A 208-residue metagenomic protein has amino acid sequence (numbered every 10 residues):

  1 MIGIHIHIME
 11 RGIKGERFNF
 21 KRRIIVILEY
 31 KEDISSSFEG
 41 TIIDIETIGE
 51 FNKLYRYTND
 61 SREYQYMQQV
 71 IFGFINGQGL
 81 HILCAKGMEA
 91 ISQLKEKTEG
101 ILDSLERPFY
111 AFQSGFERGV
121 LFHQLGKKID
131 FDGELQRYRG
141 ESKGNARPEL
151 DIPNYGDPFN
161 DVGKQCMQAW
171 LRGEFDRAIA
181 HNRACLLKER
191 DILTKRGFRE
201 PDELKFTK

Functional and structural regions predicted by a protein language model:
M1-I43: N-terminal accessory regions of nucleic-acid-interacting proteins
K31-I75: Gly/Thr-rich phosphate-binding beta-strand-loop-beta motif of the actin/hexokinase/Hsp70
D44-E46, E117, C185: Acidic active-site catalytic centers that drive phospho-/nucleotidyl reactions and related ester hydrolyses
F51-K53, V120, I192: Active-site-proximal flexible loops/turns
R56-R62, H81-M88, E174-D176: Surface-exposed cleft-lining segments at the edges of enzyme active sites
M67, Q93, F112, F116 (+2 more regions): Short, well-structured alpha-helical interface segments that form or flank functional binding sites
Q78-E149: Conserved DEDDh/DEDDy metal-dependent 3′-5′ exonuclease domain
I152-K208: Acidic, Mg2+-coordinating catalytic module of metal-dependent nucleases/exonucleases that use a two-metal-ion mechanism
